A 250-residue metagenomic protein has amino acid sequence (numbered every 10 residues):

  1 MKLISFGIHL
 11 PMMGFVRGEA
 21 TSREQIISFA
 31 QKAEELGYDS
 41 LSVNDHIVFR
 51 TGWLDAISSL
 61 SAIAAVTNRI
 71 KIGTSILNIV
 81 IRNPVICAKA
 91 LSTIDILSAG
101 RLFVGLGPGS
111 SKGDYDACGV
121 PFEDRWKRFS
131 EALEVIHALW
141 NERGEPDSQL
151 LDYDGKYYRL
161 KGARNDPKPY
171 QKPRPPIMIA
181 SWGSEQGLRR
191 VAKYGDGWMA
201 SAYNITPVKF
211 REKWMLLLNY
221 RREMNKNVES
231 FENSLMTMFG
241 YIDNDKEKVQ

Functional and structural regions predicted by a protein language model:
M1-V66, P173-P175: N-terminal beta1-alpha1-beta2 module of alpha/beta enzyme domains
K2-I4, V80-Y194, E229: Internal, glycine-rich beta/alpha segment that forms the wall or movable "lid" of small-molecule/cofactor binding
F6-L10, L41-V43, K71-S75, L102-L106 (+3 more regions): Hydrophobic faces of well-ordered beta-strands that scaffold small-molecule active sites in alpha/beta enzyme cores
H9-M13, H46, L77-I79, G107-S111 (+4 more regions): Active-site beta-loop-alpha junctions enriched in small/polar residues
A33, G37, D45, I63 (+7 more regions): Conserved, mostly hydrophobic/aromatic
G52-S58, N204-Y220: Active-site-adjacent beta->alpha loops and helix N-cap segments on the catalytic face of soluble alpha/beta enzymes
W53-T74, R128-L139, E223: Alpha-helix-loop-beta-strand connector modules within alpha/beta enzyme cores
M224-V249: Glycine-rich, aromatic-flanked loop segments that form ligand/cofactor-binding clefts across common enzyme folds
